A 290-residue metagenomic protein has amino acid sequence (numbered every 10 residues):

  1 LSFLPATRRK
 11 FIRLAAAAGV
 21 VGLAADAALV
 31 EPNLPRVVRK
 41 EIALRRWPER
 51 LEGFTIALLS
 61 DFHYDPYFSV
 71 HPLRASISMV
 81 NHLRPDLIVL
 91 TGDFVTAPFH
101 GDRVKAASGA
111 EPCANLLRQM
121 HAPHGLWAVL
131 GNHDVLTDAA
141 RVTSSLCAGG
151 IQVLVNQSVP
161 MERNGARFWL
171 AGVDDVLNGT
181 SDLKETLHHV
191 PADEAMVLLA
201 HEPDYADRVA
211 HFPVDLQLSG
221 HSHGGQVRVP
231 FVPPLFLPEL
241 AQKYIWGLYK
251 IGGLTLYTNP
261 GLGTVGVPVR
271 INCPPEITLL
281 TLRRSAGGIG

Functional and structural regions predicted by a protein language model:
L1-G19, L23: N-terminal secretory signal peptides and thylakoid transit peptides that target proteins across membranes
A24-R39: Aromatic-capped interface at the extracytoplasmic side of an N-terminal signal-anchor transmembrane helix
V38-E41, G109-D182, T186-V190: Extended active-site neighborhood of metal-dependent phosphoesterases/phosphodiesterases
L44-I56, V159-L170, K250-T255: Beta-strand-turn-beta hairpins that frame and shape the catalytic cleft of phosphate-ester-processing enzymes
G53-H63, R167-D175, V197-A200, T255-P260: Active-site-proximal beta-strand elements of phosphoester/diester hydrolases
F54-V142: Membrane-embedded segments
L59-S60, I88-G92, G125-N132, L154-N156 (+3 more regions): Active-site neighborhood of phospho(di)ester-bond hydrolases with catalytic His/Asp-centered motifs
A148, P203-T278, A286-G287: Conserved beta-sheet core of the metallophosphoesterase superfamily
